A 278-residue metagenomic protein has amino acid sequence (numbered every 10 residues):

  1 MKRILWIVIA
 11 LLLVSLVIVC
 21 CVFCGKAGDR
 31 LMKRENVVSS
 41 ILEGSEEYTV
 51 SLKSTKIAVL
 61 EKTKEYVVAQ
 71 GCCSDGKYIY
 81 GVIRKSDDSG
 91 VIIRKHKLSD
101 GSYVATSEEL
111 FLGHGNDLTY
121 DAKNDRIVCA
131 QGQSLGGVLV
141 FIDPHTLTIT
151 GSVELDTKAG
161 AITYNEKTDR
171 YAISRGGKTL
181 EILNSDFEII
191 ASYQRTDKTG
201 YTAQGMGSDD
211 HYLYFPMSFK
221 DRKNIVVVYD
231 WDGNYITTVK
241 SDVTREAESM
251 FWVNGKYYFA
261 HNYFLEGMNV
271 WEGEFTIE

Functional and structural regions predicted by a protein language model:
K53-K64, S102-E109, T148-E154, I189-D197 (+1 more regions): A short beta-strand motif characteristic of beta-propeller blades
L60-G90, H114-D117: Beta-strand-rich domains and repeat architectures in extracellular enzymes and scaffolds, especially beta-propellers
E65-C73, F111-Y120, L155-K167, K198-G207 (+1 more regions): Repeated scaffold domains used in trafficking and secretory/extracellular systems, primarily beta-propellers
G76-K77, K123-D125, K167-R170, D210-Y212 (+1 more regions): Short coil/turn segments that connect the beta-strands within blades of beta-propeller domains
D88-R94, L135-F141, G177-L183, D221-V227 (+1 more regions): Structural motif
K97-G101, I142-L147, N184-E188, Y229-N234 (+1 more regions): Short loop/turn segments that connect beta-strands within beta-propeller blades
G101-Q131: Blade-loop segments of beta-propeller domains
K198-V228: Loop/turn-rich, solvent-exposed surfaces of beta-rich toroidal or solenoidal domains
